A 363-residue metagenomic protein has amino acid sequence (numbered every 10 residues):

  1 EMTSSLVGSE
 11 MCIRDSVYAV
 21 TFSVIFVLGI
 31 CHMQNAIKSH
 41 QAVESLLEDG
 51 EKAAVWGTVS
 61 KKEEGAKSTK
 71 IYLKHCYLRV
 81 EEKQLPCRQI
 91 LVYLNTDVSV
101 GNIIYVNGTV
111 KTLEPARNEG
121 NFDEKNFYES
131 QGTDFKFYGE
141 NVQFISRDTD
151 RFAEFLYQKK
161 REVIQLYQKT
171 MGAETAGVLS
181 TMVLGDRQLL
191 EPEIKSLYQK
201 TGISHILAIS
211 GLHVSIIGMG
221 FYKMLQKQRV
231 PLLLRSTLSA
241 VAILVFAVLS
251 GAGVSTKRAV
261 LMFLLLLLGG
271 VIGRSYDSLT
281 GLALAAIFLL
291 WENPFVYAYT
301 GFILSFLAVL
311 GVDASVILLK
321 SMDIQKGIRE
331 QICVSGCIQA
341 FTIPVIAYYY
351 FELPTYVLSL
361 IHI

Functional and structural regions predicted by a protein language model:
M2-I13, H362: Single conserved hydrophobic/aromatic residue that forms the stacking wall/gate of nucleotide- or nucleobase-binding
M2-S5, T181, H205-A208: Residue-level recognition of specific faces of alpha-helices
T3, K70, K74, I287: Conserved beta-strand and immediately adjacent loop positions that scaffold enzyme active sites
S9-E10, R14-I30: Start-transfer (signal-anchor) and selected internal transmembrane alpha helices of multi-pass inner/ER membrane
Y18, E191-V357: Hydrophobic alpha-helical transmembrane segments in multi-pass membrane proteins
F26-H205: Membrane-interface helix/helix-cap signal primarily in integral membrane proteins
I104, H362-I363: Residue-level preference for non-acidic, small/hydrophobic
